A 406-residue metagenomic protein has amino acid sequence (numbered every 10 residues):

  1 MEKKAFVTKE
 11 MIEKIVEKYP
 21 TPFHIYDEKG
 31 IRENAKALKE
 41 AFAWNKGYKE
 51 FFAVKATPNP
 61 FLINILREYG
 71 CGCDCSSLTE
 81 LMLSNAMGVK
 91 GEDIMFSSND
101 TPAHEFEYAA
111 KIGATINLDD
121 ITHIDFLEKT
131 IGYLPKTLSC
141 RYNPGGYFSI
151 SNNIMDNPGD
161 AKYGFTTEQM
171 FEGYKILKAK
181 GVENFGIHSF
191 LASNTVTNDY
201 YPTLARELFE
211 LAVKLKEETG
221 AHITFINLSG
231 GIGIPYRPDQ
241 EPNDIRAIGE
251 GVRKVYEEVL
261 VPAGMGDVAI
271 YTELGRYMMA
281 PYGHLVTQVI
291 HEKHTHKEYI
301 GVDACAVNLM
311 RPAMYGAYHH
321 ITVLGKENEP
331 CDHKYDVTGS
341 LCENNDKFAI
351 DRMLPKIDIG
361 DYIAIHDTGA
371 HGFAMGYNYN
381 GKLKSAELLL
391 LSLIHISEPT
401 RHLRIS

Functional and structural regions predicted by a protein language model:
M1-K136, K175, A179, E183 (+5 more regions): A charged N-terminal "starter" segment
M11, D27-G30, N34, L38 (+19 more regions): General structural feature for long, well-ordered alpha-helical segments within catalytic domains of soluble enzymes
I31, K55, S77, A109 (+6 more regions): Conserved, mostly hydrophobic/aromatic
F52, C73-S76, F96, N117-D120 (+6 more regions): General beta-strand structural signal in soluble alpha/beta enzymes
A56-P58, T79, D100-P102, D120-T122 (+7 more regions): Active-site-proximal loop/turn and secondary-structure-junction residues that shape catalytic pockets, frequently
T130, P144-H291, L354: Active-site loop/helix belt of alpha/beta enzymes
E257-V261, M265-L393, S397, R401: Charged (often Lys/Glu-rich) extended helix/loop segments that serve as interaction or gating elements
